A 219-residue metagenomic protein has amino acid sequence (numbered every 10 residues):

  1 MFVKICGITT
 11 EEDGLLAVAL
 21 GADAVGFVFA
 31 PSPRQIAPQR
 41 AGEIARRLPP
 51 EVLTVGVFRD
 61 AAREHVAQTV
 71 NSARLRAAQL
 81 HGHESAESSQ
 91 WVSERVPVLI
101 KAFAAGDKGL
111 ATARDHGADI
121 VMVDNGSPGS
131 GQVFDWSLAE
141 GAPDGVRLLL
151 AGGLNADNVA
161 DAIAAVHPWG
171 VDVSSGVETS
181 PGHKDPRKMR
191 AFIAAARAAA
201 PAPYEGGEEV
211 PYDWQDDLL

Functional and structural regions predicted by a protein language model:
M1-L219: Conserved N-terminal beta1-alpha1 strand-loop-helix module at the mouth
